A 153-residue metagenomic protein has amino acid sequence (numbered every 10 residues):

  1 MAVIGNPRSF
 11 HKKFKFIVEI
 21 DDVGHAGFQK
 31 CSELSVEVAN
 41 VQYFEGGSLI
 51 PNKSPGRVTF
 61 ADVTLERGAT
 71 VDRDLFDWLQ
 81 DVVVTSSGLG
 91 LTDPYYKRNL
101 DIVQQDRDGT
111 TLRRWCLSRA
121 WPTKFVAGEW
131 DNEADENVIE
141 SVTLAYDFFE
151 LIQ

Functional and structural regions predicted by a protein language model:
M1-Q153: Glycine-rich, low-complexity intrinsically disordered segments
